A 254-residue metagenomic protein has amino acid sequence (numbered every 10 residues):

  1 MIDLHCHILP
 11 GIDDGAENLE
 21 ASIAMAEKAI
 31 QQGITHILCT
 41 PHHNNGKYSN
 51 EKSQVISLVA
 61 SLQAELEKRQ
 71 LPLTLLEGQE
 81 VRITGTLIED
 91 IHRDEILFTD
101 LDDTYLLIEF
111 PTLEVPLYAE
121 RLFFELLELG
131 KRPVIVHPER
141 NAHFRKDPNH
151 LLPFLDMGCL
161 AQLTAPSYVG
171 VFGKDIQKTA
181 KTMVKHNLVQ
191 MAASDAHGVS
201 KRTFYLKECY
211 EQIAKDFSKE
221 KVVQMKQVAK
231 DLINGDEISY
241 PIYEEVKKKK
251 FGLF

Functional and structural regions predicted by a protein language model:
M1-L71: An N-terminally biased module of ancient metal coordination in phosphate/nucleic-acid-related enzymes
I2-L4, L38-T40, L76-Q79, V134-V136 (+2 more regions): Active-site neighborhood of phospho(di)ester-bond hydrolases with catalytic His/Asp-centered motifs
H7-L9, D13, H42-H43, G78-R82 (+4 more regions): Active-site beta-loop-alpha junctions enriched in small/polar residues
A21-M25, Q54-L62, L122, H150-L151 (+3 more regions): A general structural detector for well-ordered alpha-helical segments in enzyme core domains, enriched
I30, L127, V184-K185: Non-catalytic positions within long, well-ordered alpha-helices that form the structural scaffold/packing of enzyme
S49-Q162, S239-P241, E245-F254: Extended substrate/RNA-proximal surfaces in nucleic-acid metabolism proteins
H186-F204: Short acidic/histidine-rich active-site segments
L206, Y210-F254: Mid-to-C-terminal alpha-helical segments outside catalytic/metal-binding sites
